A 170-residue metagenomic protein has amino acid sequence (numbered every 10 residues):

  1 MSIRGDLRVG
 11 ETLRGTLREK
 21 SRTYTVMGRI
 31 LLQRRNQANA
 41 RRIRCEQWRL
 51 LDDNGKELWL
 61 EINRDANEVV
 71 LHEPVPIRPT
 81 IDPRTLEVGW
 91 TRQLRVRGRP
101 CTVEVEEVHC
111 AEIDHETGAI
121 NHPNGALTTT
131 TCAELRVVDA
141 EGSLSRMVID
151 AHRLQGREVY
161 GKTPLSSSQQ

Functional and structural regions predicted by a protein language model:
M1-Q170: Mixed-charge, low-complexity intrinsically disordered regions
